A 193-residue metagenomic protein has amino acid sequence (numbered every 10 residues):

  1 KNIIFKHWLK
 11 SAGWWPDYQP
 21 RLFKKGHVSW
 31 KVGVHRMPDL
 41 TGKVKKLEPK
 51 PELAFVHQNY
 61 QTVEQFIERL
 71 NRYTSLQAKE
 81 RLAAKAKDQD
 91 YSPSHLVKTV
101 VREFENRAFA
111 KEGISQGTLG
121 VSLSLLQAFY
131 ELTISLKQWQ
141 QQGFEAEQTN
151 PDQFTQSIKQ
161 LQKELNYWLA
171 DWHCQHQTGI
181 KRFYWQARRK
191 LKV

Functional and structural regions predicted by a protein language model:
K1-E145: Catalytic-site signature of metal-activated, phosphate-bearing donor transferases, centered on the GT-A/GT-A-like
W139, E145-V193: Long, positively charged, glycine-interspersed low-complexity recognition regions
